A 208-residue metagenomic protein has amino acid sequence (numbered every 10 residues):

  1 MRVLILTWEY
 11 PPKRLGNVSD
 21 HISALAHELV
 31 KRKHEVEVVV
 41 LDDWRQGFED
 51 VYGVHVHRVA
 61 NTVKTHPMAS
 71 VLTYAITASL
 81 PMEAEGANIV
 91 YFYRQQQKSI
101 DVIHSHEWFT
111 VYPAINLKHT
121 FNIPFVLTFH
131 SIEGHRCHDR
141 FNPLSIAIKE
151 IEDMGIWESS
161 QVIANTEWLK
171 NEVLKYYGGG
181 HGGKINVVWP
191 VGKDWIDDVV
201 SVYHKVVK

Functional and structural regions predicted by a protein language model:
M1-Q46, D50-H55, D197-V207: N-terminal subdomain of nucleotide-sugar transferases
V3, V102, I115-R136: Active-site proximal beta-strand in glycosyltransferases
E35-K98, N165, V187-P190: A conserved catalytic-core segment of Leloir-type glycosyltransferases
W44, F109-T110, W168-K170: Alpha-helix capping/helix-boundary segments
H104, E158-T166: A short beta-strand/loop micro-motif in the catalytic core of glycosyltransferases that engages the nucleotide-sugar
S105-T110, F129: Short His-centered aromatic/hydrophobic patch
S145-Q161: Membrane-proximal helix-turn-helix segments that form the acceptor-binding/catalytic region of lipid-linked
K170-V191: Helix-loop-beta element that forms the nucleotide-linked donor phosphate-binding surface in glycosyltransferases
